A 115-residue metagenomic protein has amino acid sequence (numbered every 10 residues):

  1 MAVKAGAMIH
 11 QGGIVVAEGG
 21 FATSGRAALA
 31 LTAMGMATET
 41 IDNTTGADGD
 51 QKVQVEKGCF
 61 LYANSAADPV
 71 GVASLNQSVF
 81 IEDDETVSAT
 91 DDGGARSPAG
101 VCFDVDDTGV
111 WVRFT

Functional and structural regions predicted by a protein language model:
M1-T115: Surface-exposed, low-hydrophobicity beta-strand/loop segments enriched in small/polar/acidic residues
